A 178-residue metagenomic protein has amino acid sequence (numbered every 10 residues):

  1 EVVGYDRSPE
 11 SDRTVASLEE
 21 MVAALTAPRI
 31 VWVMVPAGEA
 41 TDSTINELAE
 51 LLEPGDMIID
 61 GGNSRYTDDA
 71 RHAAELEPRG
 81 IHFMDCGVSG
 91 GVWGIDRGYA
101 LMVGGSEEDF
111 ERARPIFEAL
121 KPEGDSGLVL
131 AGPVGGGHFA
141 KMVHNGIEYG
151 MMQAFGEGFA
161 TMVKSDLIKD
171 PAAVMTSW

Functional and structural regions predicted by a protein language model:
V3-R71, E75-E77, I81, G94-G105: Rossmann-like NAD(P)-binding element
D42-N46, R65-S165: Rossmann-fold dinucleotide-binding core
K169-W178: Small-residue-rich helix-loop
